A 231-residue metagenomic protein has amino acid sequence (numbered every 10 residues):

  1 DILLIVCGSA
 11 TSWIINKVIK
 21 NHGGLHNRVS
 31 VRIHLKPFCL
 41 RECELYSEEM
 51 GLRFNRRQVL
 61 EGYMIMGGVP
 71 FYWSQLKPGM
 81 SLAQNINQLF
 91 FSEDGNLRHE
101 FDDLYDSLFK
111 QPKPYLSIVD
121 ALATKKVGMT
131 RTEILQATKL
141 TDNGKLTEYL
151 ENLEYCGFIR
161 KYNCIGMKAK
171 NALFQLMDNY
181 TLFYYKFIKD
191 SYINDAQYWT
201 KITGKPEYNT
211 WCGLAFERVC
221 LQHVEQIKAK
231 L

Functional and structural regions predicted by a protein language model:
D1-G23: Sensor-1/coupling segment of RecA-like P-loop NTPase cores
I2, N27-V31: Short glycine-/polar-rich loops that comprise or flank the Walker A/P-loop and associated switch/sensor motifs
S9-I14, C39-C43, P70, M80 (+1 more regions): Conserved nucleotide-binding/hydrolysis micro-motifs of P-loop NTPases
I14-I19, L45-Y46, S74-Q75: Short, conserved acidic/polar surface loops in the N-terminal third of protein domains
H26-R28, M167-K168: Short glycine-enriched loop/turn motifs at secondary-structure junctions
S30-Q58: Conserved small helical "lid"/interfacial subdomain of P-loop NTPases
R57-W73: A short helix-loop-helix "switch/interaction" segment in the helical subdomain of ASCE P-loop NTPases
P70-Y72, L76-L231: Accessory nucleic acid-recognition modules appended to NTPase machines
